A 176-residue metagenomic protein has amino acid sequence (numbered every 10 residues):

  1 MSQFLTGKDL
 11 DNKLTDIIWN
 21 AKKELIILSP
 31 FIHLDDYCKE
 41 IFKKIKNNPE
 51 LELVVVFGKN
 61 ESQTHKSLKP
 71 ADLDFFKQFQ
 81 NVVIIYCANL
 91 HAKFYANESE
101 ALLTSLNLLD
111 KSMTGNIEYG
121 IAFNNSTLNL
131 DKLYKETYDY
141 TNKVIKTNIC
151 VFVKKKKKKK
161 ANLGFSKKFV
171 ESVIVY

Functional and structural regions predicted by a protein language model:
M1-I18, T141: An N-terminal domain-start capping segment
L5, V82-C87: General small-molecule cofactor/ligand-binding pocket signal
D9, A88-H91: Short beta->alpha linker loops
L10, L14-F79, V175-Y176: Primarily the HKD phosphodiesterase
N60-T64, A92, L109-K111: Short gly/pro/ser/thr-enriched loop/turn and capping motifs at secondary-structure boundaries
A92-A96, I121: Short beta-strand scaffold segments in enzyme catalytic cores
L102-Y176: Signature of lipid phosphatidyltransferase scaffolds
